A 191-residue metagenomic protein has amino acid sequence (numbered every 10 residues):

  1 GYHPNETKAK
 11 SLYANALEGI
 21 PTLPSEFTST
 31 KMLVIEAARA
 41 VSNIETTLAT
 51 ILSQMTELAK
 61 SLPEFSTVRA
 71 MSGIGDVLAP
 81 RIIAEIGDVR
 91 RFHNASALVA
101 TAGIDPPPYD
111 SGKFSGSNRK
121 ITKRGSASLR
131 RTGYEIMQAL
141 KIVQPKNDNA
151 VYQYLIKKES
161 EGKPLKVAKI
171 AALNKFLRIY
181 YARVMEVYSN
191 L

Functional and structural regions predicted by a protein language model:
G1-F65: Glycine-rich, often acidic, oxyanion-interacting loops/wings at catalytic, nucleic-acid, or phospho-protein interfaces
K10-S11, K31, I35-A38, P80 (+3 more regions): Non-catalytic, well-ordered alpha-helical scaffold segments
T47, I51-Q54, L58, E85 (+3 more regions): Generic, well-ordered alpha-helical scaffold segments in large soluble proteins
E57-K60, M71, L165: Residue-level marker of regulatory loop/turn positions in helix-turn-helix DNA-binding domains and in histidine
R69-A70, D76-V77, R81-E161: Phosphate-backbone recognition surface of nucleic-acid-processing proteins
K113, S117, P145, V151-L191: Low-complexity, acidic/Ser/Thr- and charged residue-rich accessory regions of DNA metabolism proteins
